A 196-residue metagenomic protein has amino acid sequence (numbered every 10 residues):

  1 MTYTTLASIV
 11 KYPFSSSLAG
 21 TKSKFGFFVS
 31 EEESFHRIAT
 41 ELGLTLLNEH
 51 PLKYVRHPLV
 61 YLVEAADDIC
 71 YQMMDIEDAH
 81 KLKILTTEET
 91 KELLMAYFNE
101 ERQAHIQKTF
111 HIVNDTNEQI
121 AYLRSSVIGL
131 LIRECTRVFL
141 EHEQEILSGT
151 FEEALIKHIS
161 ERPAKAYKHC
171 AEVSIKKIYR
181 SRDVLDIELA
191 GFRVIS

Functional and structural regions predicted by a protein language model:
M1-D115, Q119-A121: Sequence-structural signature of the catalytic-core scaffold of metal-dependent phosphohydrolases that act on
T2-L6, E32-F35, T87, K91 (+6 more regions): Alpha-helix initiation and N-capping motif
K24-F25, E32, D68, T136 (+3 more regions): Generic intrinsically disordered, low-complexity segments enriched for polar/acidic and small residues
Y54-L62, I120-R124, I128, I159-A166 (+2 more regions): Secondary-structure capping and boundary motifs in well-ordered enzyme cores
A65, I69, S126, L130-C135 (+4 more regions): Amphipathic alpha-helical segments in well-ordered regions
Y71-M74, D78, R137, Q144 (+1 more regions): Charged/polar positions within long, soluble alpha-helices
E100-L155: Hard-cation-handling environments
L140-S196: Substrate-recognition/cap regions that form aromatic- and gly/pro-loop-enriched pockets for small-molecule ligands
